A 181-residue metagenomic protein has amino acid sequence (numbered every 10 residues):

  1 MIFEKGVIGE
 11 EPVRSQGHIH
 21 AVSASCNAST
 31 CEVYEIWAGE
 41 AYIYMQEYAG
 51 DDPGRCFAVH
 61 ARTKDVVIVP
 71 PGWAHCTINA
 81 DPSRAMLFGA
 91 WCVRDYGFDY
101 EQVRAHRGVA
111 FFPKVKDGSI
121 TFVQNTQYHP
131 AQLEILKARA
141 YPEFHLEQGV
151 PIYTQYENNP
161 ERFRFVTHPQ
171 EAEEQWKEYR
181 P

Functional and structural regions predicted by a protein language model:
M1-A61, I78-P181: Active-site region of the double-stranded beta-helix
Y42, V66-V67, P71-C76: Histidine-centered metal-chelating micro-motifs
